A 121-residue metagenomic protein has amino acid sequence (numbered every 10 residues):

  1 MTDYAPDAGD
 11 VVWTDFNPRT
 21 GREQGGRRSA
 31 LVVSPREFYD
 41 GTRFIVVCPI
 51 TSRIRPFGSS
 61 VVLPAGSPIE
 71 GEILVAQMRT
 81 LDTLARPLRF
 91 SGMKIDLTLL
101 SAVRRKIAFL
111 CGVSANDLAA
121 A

Functional and structural regions predicted by a protein language model:
Y4, G66-A121: C-terminal terminal-subdomain/extension
N17-G21: Short, charged beta-turn/beta-strand-edge "cap" motif at the junction between a beta-strand and an adjacent loop
E23-R27, L31-A65: Compact nucleic-acid interaction/catalytic patches
